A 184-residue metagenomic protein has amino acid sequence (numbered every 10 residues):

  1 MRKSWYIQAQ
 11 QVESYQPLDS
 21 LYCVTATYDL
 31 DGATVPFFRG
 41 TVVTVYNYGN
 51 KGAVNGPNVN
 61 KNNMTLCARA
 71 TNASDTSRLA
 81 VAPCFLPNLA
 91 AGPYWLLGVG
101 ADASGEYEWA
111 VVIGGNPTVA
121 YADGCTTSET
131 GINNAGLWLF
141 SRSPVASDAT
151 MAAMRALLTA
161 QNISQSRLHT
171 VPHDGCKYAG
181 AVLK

Functional and structural regions predicted by a protein language model:
M1-K184: A beta-rich soluble binding module of mature secreted/lumenal proteins
